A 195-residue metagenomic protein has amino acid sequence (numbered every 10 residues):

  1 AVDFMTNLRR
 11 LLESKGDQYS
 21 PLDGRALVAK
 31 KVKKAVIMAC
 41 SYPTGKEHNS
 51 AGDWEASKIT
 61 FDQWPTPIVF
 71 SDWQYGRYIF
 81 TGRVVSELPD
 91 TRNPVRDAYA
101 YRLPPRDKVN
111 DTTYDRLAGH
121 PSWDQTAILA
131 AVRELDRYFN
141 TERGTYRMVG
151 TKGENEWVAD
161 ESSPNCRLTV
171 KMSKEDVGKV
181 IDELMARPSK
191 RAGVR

Functional and structural regions predicted by a protein language model:
A1-R195: N-terminal acidic, glycine/proline-rich low-complexity segments
